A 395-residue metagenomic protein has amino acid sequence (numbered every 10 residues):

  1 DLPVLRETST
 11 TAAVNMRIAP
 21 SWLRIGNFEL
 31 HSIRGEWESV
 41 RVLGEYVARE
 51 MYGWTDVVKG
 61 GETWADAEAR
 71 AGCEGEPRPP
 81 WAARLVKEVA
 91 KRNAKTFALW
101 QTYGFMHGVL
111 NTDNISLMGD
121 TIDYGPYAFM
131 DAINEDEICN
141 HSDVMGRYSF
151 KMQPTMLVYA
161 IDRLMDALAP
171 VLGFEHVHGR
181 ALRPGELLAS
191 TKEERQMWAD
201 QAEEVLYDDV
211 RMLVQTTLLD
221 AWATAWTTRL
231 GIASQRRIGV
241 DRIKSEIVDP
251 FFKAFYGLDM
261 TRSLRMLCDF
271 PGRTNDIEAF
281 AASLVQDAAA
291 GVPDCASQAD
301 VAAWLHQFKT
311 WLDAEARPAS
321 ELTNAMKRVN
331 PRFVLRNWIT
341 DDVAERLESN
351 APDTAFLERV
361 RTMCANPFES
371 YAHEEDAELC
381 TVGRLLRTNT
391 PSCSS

Functional and structural regions predicted by a protein language model:
L2-H107, M118-E246: ATP-dependent phospho-/nucleotidyl transfer catalytic cores
E62-P77, F105, N111, A299 (+3 more regions): Polar low-complexity intrinsically disordered regions
T112-D113, L117: Catalytic-loop Lys-Pro-X-Asn motif of eukaryotic-like protein kinases
G146-S395: Regulatory N- and C-terminal appendages and interdomain linkers associated with kinase/kinase-like NTP transferase
